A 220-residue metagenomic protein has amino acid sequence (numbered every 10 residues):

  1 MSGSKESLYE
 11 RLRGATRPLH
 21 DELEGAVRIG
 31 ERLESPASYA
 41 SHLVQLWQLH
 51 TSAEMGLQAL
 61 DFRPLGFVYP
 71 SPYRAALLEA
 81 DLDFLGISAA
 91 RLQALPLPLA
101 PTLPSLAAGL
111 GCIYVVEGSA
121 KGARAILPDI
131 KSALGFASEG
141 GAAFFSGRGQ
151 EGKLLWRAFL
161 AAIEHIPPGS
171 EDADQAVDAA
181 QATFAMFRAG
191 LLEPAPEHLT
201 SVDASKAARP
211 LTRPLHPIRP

Functional and structural regions predicted by a protein language model:
M1-P220: Metal- and O2-centered redox machinery and metal/ROS homeostasis
